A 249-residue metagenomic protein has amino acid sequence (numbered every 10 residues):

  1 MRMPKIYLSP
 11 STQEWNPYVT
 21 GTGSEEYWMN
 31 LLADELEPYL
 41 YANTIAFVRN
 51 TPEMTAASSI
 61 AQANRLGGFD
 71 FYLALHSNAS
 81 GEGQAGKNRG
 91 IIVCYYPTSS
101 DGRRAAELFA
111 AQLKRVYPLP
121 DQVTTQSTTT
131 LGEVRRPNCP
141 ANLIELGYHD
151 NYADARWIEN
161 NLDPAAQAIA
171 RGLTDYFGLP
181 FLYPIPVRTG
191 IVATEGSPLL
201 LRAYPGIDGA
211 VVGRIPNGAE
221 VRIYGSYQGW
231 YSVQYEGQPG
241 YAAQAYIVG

Functional and structural regions predicted by a protein language model:
M1-I91, Y96-S100: Catalytic-core regions of hydrolytic enzymes
P4-Y18, Y72-G81, T125-P184: Active-site-adjacent mobile loop/cap segments within catalytic or ligand-binding domains
Q13-W15, E53-A57, S77-G83, T98-D101 (+5 more regions): Solvent-exposed loop/turn segments at secondary-structure junctions within structured extracellular/periplasmic domains
L31-Y41, S100-P118, A155-Y183: Long, well-ordered alpha-helical scaffolding segments within enzyme catalytic domains, especially pronounced
L182-L200, G213-N217, G225-Y227, Y246-G249: SH3-family beta-barrel domains
P205-A210: Short alpha-helix capping/helix-loop boundary micro-motifs
G218, Y231-Y235: SH3/SH3-like beta-barrel fold
E236-I247: A short macromolecule-binding patch
